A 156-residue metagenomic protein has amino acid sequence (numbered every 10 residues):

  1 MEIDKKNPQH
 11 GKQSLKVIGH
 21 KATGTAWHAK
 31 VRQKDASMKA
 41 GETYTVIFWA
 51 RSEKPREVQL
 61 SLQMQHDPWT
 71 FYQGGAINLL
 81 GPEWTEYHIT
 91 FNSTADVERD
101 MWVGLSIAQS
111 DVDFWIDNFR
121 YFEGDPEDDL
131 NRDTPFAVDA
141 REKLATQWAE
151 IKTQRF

Functional and structural regions predicted by a protein language model:
M1-R155: Extracellular and organelle-lumenal recognition/adhesion modules and their flexible linkers in secreted
